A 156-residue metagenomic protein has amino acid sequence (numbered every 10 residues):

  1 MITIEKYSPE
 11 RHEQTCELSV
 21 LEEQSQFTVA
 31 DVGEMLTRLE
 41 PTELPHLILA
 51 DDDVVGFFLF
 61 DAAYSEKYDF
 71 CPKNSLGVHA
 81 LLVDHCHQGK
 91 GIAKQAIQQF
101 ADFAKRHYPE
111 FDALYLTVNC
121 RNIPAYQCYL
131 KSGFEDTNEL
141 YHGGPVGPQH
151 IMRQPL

Functional and structural regions predicted by a protein language model:
I2, K6-A80, D84-C86, F103 (+1 more regions): Acetyl-CoA-dependent GNAT
P9, K94, C120-I123: Alpha-helix N-capping/helix-start residues
S75-L76, E110-Y126, L130-L156: C-terminal "cap" of GNAT-fold acetyltransferases
L81-V83, G89, M152, L156: Compositionally biased, intrinsically disordered low-complexity segments enriched in polar/proline residues
V83, G89-F103, Q127, K131: Conserved acetyl-CoA-binding loop-helix of GNAT-fold acetyltransferases
K90, H107-F111: Short coil/turn segments at alpha/beta junctions that flank glycine-rich nucleotide-binding fingerprints
